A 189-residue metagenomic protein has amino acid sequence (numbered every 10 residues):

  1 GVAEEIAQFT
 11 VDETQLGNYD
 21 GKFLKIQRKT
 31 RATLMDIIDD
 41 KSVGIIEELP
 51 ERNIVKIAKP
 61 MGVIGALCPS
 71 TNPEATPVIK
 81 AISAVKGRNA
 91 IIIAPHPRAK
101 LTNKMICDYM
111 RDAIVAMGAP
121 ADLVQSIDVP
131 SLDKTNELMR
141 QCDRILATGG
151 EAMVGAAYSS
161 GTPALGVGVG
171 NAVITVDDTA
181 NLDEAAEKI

Functional and structural regions predicted by a protein language model:
G1-I54: N-terminal Rossmann-like NAD(P)+-binding subdomain of aldehyde/semialdehyde dehydrogenases
V2, E13, Y109-P120, L138 (+3 more regions): Change "in soluble alpha/beta enzymes" to "in soluble alpha/beta proteins
I38-D112, M117, S160-T162, N171: Conserved small-residue-rich beta-alpha loop and adjacent elements that most often cradle the phosphate/pyrophosphate
V43-K56, V124-C142: A structured beta-alpha segment of the ubiquitous adenosine-cofactor-binding alpha/beta core
A58, N72, R144-M153, A164 (+2 more regions): Buried, small/hydrophobic-residue-enriched core segments of structured protein domains
P77, I106-D108, I127-L132, A180-I189: Active-site glycine-rich loop that binds ribose-phosphate moieties when present
I79, K86-G87, V154-I189: ALDH superfamily catalytic-core signature
I93, Q125-D128, L146-G149, A164-V167: General beta-strand structural signal in soluble alpha/beta enzymes
